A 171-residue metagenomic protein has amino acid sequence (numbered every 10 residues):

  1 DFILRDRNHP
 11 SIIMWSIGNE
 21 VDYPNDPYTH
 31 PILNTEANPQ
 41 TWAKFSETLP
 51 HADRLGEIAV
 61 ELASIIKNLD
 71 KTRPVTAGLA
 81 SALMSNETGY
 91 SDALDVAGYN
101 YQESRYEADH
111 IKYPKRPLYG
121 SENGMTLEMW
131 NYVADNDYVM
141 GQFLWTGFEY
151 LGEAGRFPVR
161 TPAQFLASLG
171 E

Functional and structural regions predicted by a protein language model:
D1-E171: Extended substrate-binding grooves/exosites of carbohydrate-active enzymes
